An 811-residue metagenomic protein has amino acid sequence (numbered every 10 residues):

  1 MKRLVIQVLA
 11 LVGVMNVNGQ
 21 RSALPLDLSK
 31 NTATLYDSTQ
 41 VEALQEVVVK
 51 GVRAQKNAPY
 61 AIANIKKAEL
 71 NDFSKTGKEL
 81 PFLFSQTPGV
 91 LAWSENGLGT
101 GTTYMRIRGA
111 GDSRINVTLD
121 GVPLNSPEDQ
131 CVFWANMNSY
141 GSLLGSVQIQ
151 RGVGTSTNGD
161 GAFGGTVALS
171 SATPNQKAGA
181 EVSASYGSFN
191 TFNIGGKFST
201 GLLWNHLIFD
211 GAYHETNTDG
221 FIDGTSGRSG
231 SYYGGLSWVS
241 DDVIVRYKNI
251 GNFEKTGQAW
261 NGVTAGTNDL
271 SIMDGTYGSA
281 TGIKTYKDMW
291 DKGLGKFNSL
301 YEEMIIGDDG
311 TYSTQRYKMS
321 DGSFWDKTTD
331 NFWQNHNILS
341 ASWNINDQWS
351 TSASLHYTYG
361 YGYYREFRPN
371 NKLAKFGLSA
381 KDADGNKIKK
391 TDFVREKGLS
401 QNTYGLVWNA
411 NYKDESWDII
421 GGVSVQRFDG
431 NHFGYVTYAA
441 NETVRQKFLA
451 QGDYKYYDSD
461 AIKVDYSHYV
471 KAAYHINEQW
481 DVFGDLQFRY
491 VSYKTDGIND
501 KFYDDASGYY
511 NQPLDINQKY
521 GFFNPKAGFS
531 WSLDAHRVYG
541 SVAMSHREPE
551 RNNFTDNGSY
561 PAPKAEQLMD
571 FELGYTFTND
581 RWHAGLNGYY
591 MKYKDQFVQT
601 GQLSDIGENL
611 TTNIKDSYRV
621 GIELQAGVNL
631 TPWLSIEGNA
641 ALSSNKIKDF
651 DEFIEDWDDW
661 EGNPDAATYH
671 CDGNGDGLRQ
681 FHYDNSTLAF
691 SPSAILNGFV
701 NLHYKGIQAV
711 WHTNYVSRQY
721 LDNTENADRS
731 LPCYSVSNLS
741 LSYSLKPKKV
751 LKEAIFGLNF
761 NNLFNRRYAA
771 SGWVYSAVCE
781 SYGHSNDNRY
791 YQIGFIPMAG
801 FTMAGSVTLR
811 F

Functional and structural regions predicted by a protein language model:
I6-V8, I250-F253, S323, G540 (+5 more regions): Conserved C-terminal beta-signal and adjacent last beta-strands/turns of outer-membrane beta-barrel proteins
S29-N31, V41-K75, Y104: N-terminal periplasmic "start-of-domain" segments of outer-membrane beta-barrel proteins
T39-Q40, P174-G179, L203-H206, D242-I244 (+8 more regions): Short loop/turn motifs that connect adjacent beta-strands in outer-membrane beta-barrel proteins
P81-P123, G145: Extracytoplasmic beta-strand/coil segments of soluble accessory domains associated with Gram-negative outer-membrane
P123-R151, S170: Short acidic/polar hinge/loop motifs at secondary-structure boundaries that mediate gating or recognition
Y186-N217, I222-N261, A265-E302, N337-D347: Transmembrane beta-barrel wall of Gram-negative outer-membrane proteins
S424-Q426, Q451-Y593, N629-T631, A641 (+1 more regions): Structural signature of Gram-negative outer-membrane beta-barrels, strongest in the C-terminal barrel of TonB-dependent
E478, Y590-K592, T612-N723, T808-R810: Gram-negative outer-membrane beta-barrel transporters
